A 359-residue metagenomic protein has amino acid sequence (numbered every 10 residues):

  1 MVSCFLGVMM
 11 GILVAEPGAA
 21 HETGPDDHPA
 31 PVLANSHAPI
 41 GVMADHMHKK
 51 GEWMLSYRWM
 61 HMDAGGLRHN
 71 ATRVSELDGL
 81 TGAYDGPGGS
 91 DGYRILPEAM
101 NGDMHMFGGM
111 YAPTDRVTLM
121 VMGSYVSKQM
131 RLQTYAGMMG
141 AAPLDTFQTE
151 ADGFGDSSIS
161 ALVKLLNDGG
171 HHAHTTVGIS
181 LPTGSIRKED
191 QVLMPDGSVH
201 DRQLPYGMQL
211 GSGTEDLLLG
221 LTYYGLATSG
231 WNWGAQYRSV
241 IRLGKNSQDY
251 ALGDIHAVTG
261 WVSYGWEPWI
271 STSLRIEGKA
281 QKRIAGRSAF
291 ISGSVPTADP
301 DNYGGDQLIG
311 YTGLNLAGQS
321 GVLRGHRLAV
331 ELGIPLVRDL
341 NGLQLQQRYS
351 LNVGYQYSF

Functional and structural regions predicted by a protein language model:
V2-L13: Bacterial N-terminal signal peptides
E16-A83, G170-H172, T183-R187: Outer-membrane beta-barrel biogenesis signature
A44-H46, Y57, F107-Y111, V121 (+7 more regions): Residues on the lipid-exposed face of transmembrane beta-strands in outer-membrane beta-barrel proteins
K49-G51, N101-H105, P143, A151-S157 (+5 more regions): Residues that define the transmembrane beta-barrel architecture of outer-membrane proteins
W53, R116-L119, G169-H171, S229-W233 (+2 more regions): Repeated loop/turn-to-beta-strand initiation elements of outer-membrane beta-barrel proteins
L55-H61, V121-Y125, T175-L181, A235-S239 (+3 more regions): Transmembrane beta-barrel strands of outer-membrane/channel proteins
R68-N70, V74-G89, K245-F359: Outer membrane beta-barrel transmembrane domains
S124-S247, T297-G305, V337: Outer-membrane pore/translocation modules
